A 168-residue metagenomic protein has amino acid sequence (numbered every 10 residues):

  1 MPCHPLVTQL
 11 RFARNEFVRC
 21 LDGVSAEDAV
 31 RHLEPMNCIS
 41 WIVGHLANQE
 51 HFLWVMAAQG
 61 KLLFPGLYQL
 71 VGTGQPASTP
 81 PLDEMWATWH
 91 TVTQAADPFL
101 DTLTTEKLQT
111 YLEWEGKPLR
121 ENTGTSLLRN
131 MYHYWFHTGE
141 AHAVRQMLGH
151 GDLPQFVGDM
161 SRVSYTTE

Functional and structural regions predicted by a protein language model:
P2-L6: Short Lys/Arg-rich basic patches
V7-R11, V18, A26-G72, W114-E168: Short, contiguous alpha-helical
L10, R14, L21, W89 (+1 more regions): Hydrophobic alpha-helical core bundles mediating ligand binding, dimerization, or RNAP-core interactions
D22-A29, T105-L108: Short, flexible helix-adjacent loops and helix caps
G74-W114, N122-W135: Acidic/histidine-rich alpha-helical segments that form the ligand environment of transition-metal centers
